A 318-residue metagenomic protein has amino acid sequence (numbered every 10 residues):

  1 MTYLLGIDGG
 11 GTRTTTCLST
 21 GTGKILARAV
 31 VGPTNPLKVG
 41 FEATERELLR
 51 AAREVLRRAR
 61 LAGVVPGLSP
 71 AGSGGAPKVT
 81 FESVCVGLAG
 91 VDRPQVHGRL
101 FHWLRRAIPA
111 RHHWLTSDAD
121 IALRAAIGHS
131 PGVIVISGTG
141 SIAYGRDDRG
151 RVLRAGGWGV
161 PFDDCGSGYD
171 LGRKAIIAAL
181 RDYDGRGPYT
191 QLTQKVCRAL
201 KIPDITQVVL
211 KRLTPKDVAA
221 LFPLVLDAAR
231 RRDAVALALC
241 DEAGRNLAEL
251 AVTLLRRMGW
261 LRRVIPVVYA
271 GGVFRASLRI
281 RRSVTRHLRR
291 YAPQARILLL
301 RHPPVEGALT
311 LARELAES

Functional and structural regions predicted by a protein language model:
M1-L61, G75-E82, W103-I108, A125-V133 (+1 more regions): ATP-binding/phosphotransfer module of carbohydrate and carboxylate kinases, centering on a glycine-rich
R58, G67-L68, P94: Compositionally biased, intrinsically disordered low-complexity segments
G63-G67, A71-G74: Intrinsic, low-complexity polybasic segments
V86: Long C-terminal interaction/binding lobes of large macromolecular proteins
V91-Y189: Phosphate-binding/catalytic loop of phosphoryl-transfer enzymes
